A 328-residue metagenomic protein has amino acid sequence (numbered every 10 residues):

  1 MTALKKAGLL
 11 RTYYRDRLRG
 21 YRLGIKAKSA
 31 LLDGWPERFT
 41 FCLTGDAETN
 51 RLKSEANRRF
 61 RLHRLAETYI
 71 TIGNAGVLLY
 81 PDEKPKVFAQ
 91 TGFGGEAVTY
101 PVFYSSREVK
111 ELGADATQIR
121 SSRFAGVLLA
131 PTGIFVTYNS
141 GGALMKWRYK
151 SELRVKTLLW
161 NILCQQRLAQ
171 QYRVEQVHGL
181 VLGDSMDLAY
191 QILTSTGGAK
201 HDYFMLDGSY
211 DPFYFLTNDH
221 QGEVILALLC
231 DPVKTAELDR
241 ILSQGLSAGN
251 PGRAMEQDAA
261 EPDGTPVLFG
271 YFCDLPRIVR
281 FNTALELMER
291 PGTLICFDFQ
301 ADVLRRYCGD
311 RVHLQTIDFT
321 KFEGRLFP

Functional and structural regions predicted by a protein language model:
M1-G8: Basic amphipathic alpha-helical segments that dock to polyanions
R11-G45: Accessory beta->alpha helical hairpin/"wing" motif in late/C-terminal subdomains of nucleic-acid enzymes
R11-T12, G76-E83, D239-A248: Short secondary-structure junctions
T12-R17, L129-A130, E261-P262: Short, ordered beta-strand-loop transition motifs
E48-R148: Exposed, interaction-prone assembly regions rather than primary DNA-binding/catalytic cores
L62-T68, R148-R167, S195-A199, L275-A284: Well-ordered, non-membrane alpha-helical segments in soluble/globular domains
V77-L78, L163-Y172: Alpha-helix termini
T137-M145, Y172-P328: Long, compositionally biased intrinsically disordered regions
